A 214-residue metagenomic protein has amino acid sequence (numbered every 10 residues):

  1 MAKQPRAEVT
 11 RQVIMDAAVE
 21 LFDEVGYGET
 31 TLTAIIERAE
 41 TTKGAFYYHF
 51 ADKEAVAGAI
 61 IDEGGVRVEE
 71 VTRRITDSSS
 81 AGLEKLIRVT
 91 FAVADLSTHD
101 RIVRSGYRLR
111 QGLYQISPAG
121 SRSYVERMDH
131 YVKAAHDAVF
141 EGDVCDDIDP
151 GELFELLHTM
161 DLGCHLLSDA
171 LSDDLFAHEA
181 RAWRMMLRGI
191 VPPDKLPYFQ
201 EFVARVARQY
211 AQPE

Functional and structural regions predicted by a protein language model:
M1-V25, E29-T41, E54-G58: Basic, helix-initiating cap at the start of DNA-binding domains
V13, E84-A92, E152-T159, A177 (+2 more regions): Amphipathic alpha-helical interaction segments
G44: Key DNA-contact positions within bacterial/archaeal DNA-binding proteins
Y47-F50, E54: A short His-aromatic
A59, E70-V103, P150, F154: Hydrophobic alpha-helical connector segments
F91-I148, L166: Short secondary-structure transition hinges
M128-D129, K133-D137, E141, A170-E214: C-terminal peripheral helix-coil segments that are non-catalytic and often amphipathic
